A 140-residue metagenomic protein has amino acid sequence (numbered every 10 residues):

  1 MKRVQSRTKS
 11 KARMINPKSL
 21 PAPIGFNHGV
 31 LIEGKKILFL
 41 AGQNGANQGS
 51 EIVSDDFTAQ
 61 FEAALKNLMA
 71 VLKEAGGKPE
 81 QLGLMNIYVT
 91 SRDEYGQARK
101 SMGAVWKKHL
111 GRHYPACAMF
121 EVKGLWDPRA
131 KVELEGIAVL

Functional and structural regions predicted by a protein language model:
M1-G83, V89-L140: N-terminal presequence-like segments and the immediate start of the first folded domain
